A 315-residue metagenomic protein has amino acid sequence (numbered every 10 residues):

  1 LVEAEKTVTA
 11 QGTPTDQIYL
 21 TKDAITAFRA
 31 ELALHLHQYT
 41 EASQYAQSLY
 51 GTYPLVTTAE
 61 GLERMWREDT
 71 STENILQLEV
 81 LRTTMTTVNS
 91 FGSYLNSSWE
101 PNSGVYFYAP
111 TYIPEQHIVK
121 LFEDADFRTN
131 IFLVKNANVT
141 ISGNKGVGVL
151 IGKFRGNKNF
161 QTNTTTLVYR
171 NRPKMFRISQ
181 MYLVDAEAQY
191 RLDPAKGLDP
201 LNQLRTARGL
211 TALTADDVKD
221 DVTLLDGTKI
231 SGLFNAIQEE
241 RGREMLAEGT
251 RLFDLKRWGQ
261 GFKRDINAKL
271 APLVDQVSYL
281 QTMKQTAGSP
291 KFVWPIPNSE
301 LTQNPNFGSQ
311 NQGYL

Functional and structural regions predicted by a protein language model:
L1-S93, F122-L315: Acidic/polar-rich alpha-helix caps and helix-coil junctions
T21, A109-E115, P297: Residue-level signal for threonine
N96-I113: Short, cationic low-complexity segments
